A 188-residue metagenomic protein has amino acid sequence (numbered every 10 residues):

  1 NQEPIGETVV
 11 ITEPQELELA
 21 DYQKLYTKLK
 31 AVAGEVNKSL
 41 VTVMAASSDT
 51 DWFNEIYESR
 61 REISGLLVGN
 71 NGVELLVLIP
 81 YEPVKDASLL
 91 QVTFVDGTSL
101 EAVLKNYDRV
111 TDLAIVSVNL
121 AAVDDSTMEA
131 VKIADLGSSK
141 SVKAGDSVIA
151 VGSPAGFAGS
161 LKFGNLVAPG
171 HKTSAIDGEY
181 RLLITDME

Functional and structural regions predicted by a protein language model:
N1-E7, V148, N165: Gram-positive cell-envelope targeting signals
Q2-L67, V77, V84, L89 (+1 more regions): N-terminal activation segment of mature serine protease catalytic domains
A31, L67, V103-K105, V123-F157: Active-site substrate-binding loop(s) of clan PA
K38-V43, G65, L75, I79 (+6 more regions): Terminal peptide-recognition signature
V43, S88-D96, V148-S153: Short conserved beta-strand and strand-loop elements enriched in small hydrophobics with frequent Asp/Gly
S48-D49, R60-R61, N70-G72, K85-D86 (+2 more regions): Short, conserved beta-turn/loop elements at beta-strand boundaries and strand-helix junctions
N70-D112, L120-A121: Catalytic-histidine neighborhood of serine endopeptidases, predominantly the chymotrypsin-like S1/PA family
A121-A134, K162-E188: Active-site region of chymotrypsin-like
